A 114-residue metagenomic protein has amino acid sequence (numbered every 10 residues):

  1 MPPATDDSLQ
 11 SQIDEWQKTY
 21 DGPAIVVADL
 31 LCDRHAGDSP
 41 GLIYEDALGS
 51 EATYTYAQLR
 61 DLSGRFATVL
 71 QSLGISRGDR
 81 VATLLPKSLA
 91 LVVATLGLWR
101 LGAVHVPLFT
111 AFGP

Functional and structural regions predicted by a protein language model:
M1-K18: N-terminal presequences and immediately downstream first alpha-helices
P2-A4, D21-I43: A short N-terminal helical cap/helix-turn-helix that marks the beginning of AMP-binding/adenylate-forming
S11-W16, V27-D29, F66, L70: Non-catalytic accessory segments of hydrolases
W16, P23, S50, L108: Glycine-rich, flexible loop/turn motifs
L42-L96, G113: Conserved AMP-binding/adenylate-forming core of the ANL superfamily
G102: Structured binding elements
V106, A111-P114: Conserved ATP-dependent adenylate/AMP-binding module captured primarily in the ANL superfamily
